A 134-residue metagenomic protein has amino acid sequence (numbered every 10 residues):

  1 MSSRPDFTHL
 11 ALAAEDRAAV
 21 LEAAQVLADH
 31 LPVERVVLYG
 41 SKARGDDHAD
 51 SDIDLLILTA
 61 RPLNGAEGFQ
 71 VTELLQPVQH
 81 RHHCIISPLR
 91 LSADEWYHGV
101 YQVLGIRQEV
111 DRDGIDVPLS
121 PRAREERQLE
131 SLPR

Functional and structural regions predicted by a protein language model:
M1-R35, R44-A49, T59-R134: Catalytic core of pol beta-like nucleotidyltransferases
Y39-S41: Glycine-rich beta-strand-to-loop/alpha-helix junction loops that act as flexible
D54-L58: Short beta-strand->loop micro-motif that forms the acidic, two-metal-ion catalytic signature in nucleotide-processing
